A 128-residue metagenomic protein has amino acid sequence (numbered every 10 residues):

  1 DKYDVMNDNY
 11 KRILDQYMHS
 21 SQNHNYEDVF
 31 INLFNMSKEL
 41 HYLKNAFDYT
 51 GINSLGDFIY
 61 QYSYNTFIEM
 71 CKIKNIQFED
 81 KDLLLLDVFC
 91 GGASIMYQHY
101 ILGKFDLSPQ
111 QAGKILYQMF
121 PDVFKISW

Functional and structural regions predicted by a protein language model:
D1-Q22, I31-F34, K38: An amphipathic alpha-helix adjacent to DNA-recognition modules
D1-Y3, K38-A46, G56-Q61, N65 (+1 more regions): Basic/polar phosphate-binding segments, predominantly the helix-turn-helix DNA-binding elements of transcriptional
L14, M18, K38, A93-F105: Regular secondary-structure segments
S20, H41-F47, K74, Y100 (+2 more regions): Secondary-structure edge/capping motif, primarily at the C-terminal ends of alpha-helices and the immediately following
H24-N32, N45-D57, L107-Q110, W128: DNA-binding recognition helix and immediately preceding turn/loop of helix-turn-helix/winged-helix domains
N32, G51-N75, D80-G91, I95 (+1 more regions): Amphipathic alpha-helical packing segments from all-alpha helical-bundle domains
E69, H99-W128: C-terminal peripheral helix-coil segments that are non-catalytic and often amphipathic
